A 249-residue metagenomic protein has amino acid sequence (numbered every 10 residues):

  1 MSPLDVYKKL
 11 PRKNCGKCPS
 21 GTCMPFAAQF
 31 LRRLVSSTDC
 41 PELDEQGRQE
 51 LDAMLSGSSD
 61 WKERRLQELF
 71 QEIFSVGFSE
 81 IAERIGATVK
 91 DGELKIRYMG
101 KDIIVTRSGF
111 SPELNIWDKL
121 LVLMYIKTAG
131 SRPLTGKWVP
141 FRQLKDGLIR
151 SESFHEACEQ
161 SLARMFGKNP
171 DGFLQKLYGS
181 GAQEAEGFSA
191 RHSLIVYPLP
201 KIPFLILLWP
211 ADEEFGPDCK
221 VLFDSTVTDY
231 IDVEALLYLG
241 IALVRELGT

Functional and structural regions predicted by a protein language model:
M1-K17, R32-V35: Immediate flanking context of iron-sulfur cluster ligation sites
S2, A28-R64: Non-heme iron-sulfur electron-transfer modules
S2, V6, T22-C23, L239: General structural feature for long, well-ordered alpha-helical segments within catalytic domains of soluble enzymes
Y7, T88, Y197-L199: Solvent-exposed alpha-helices and their adjacent loops that cap or buttress functional pockets in soluble metabolic
P11-Q29, P41: Local cysteine-cluster metal-coordination motifs and their immediate loop/turn environment, predominantly Fe-S cluster
C15, E80-A87, G179-G187: Short secondary-structure junctions
Q29-R32, S36, R97-F215, K220-E246: Conserved mixed alpha/beta catalytic, RNA-binding, or beta-rich assembly cores of soluble enzyme, regulatory
L51-D102, P112: Active-site loops and adjacent core secondary-structure elements that bind or stabilize anionic groups
